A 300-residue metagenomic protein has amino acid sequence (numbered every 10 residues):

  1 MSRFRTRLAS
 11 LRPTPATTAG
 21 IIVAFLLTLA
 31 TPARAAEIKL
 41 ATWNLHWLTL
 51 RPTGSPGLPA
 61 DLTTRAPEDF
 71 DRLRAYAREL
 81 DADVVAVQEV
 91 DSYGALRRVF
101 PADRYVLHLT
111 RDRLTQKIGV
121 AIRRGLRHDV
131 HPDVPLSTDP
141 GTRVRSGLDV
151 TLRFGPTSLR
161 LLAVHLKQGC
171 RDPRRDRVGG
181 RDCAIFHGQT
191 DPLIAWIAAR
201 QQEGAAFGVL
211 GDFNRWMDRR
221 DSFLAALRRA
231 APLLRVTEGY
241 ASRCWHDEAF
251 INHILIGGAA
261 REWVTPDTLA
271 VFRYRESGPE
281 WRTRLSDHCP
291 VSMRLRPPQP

Functional and structural regions predicted by a protein language model:
T18-T28: Bacterial N-terminal signal peptides
P32-A102, D112-R113, T190-I194, P279-W281 (+2 more regions): N-terminal, active-site-proximal structural segment of metallo-dependent hydrolase catalytic domains
E37-L50, H131-D133, S158-Q168, R175: Active-site-proximal beta-strand elements of phosphoester/diester hydrolases
H46, D91, H165-K167, F213-W216: Catalytic metal-binding/acid-base residues of hydrolase active sites
G54, G155-G188: Metal-dependent phosphoester/phosphodiester hydrolase catalytic core
L58-T64, D81-V87, S137-T138, R175-F186 (+3 more regions): Second-shell loop/turn segments in exported
V84, Q88-K167: Structured beta-strand-rich core segments of catalytic domains in phosphoester-bond hydrolases
I194-G208, F213-P300: Metal-dependent phosphoester-hydrolase catalytic domains
